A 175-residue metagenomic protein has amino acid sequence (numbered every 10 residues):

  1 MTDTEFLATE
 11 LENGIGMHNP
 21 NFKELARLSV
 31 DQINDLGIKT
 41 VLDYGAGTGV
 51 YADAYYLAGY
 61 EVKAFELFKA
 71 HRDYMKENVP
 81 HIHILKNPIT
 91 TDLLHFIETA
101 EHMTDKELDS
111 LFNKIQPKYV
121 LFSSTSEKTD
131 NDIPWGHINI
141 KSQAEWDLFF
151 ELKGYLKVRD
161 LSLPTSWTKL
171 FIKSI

Functional and structural regions predicted by a protein language model:
M1-H95, K106-K114, G136-F149, K153-I175: Conserved N-terminal segment of class I S-adenosyl-L-methionine
T99: Hydrophobic adenine-recognition pocket in adenosine-nucleotide-binding enzymes
M103: Catalytic P-loop NTPase motifs of RecA-like helicase/translocase cores
P117-D130: Conserved beta-strand signature within the Rossmann-like core of class I S-adenosyl-L-methionine
